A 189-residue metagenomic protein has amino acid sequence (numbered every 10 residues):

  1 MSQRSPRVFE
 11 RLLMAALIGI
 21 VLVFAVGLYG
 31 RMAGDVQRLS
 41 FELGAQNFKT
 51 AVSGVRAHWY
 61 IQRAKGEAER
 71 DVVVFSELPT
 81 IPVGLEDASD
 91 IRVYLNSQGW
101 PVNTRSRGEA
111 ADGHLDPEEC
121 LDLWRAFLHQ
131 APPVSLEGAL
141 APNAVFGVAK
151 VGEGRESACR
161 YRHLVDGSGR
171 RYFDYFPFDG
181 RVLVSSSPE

Functional and structural regions predicted by a protein language model:
M1-S2: N-terminal Lys/Arg-rich, disordered targeting/topogenic segments
S5-I18: N-terminal signal-anchor/signal peptide hydrophobic helix marking the start of the first transmembrane segment
R11, F24, L28-R31, S53-R56 (+1 more regions): C-terminal or internal capping secondary-structure element at the end of a domain, subdomain, or sheet
A16-A45: Aliphatic-rich helix starts adjacent to a transmembrane/signal segment
G44-Q62: N-terminal alpha-helical signal peptides/signal-anchor transmembrane segments
I61-V74: Juxtamembrane/interfacial segments around transmembrane helices
L78-E189: Intrinsically disordered, low-complexity regions enriched in Pro/Ser/Thr/Gly and acidic residues
